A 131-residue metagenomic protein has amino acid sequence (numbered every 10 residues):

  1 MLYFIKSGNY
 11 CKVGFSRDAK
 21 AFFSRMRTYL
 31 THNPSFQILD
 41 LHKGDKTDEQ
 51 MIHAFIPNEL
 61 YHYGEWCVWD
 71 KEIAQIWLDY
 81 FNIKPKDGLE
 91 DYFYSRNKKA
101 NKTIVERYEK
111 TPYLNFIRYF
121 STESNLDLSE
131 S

Functional and structural regions predicted by a protein language model:
M1-E130: Non-catalytic accessory segments flanking enzymatic or RNA/DNA-binding domains
